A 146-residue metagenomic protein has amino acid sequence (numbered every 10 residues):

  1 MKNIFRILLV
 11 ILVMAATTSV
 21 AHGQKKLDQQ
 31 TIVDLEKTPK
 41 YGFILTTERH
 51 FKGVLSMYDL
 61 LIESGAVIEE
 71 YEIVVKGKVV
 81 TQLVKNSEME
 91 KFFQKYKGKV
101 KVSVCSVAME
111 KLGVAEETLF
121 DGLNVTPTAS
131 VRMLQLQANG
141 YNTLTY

Functional and structural regions predicted by a protein language model:
M1-K25: Bacterial Sec-dependent N-terminal signal peptides
V10, K26-T31, A129-V131: Short, charged beta->alpha transition segments
Q24-E72: N-terminal secretory signal peptides
G42-I44, E72-V75, K101-V104, T145: Structural recognition of the beta-strand scaffold that forms the well-ordered cores of secreted hydrolase catalytic
E48, K78-V80, M109: Short, glycine/serine-rich, charged loops/turns that create anion-binding and catalytic segments at active sites
G53-V54, T81-K85, L112-V114: Extracytoplasmic/secreted cell-surface and envelope-processing proteins
E72-V84: Acidic helix-start/capping segments at beta-turn-to-alpha-helix junctions
S87-Y146: A cross-taxonomic marker for long C-terminal extensions/tails that follow the last structured domain
